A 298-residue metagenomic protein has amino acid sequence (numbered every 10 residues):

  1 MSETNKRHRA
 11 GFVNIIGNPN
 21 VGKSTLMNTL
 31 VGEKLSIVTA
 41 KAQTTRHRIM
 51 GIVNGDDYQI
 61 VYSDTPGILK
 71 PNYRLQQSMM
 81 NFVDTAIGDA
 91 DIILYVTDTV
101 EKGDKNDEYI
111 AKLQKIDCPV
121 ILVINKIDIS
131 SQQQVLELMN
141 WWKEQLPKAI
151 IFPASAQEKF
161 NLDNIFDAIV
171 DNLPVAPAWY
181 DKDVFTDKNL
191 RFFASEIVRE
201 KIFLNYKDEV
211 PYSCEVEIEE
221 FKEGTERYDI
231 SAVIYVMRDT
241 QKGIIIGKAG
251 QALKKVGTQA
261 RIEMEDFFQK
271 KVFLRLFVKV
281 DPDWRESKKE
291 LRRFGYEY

Functional and structural regions predicted by a protein language model:
M1-N81, T85-I87: Conserved G1/Walker A P-loop phosphate-binding module
G22, N161, A252: Conserved glycine(s) of the Walker
E33, I52-D56, A86, A90-I93 (+8 more regions): Conserved, well-folded catalytic cores of nucleic-acid-processing and energy-transducing macromolecular machines
T45, I68-K70, K102-G103, S130-S131 (+1 more regions): Catalytic P-loop NTPase motifs of RecA-like helicase/translocase cores
D57, N81-A149, K222-G224: Conserved C-terminal guanine-recognition region of P-loop GTPase G domains, centered on the G4
D64, N125, S155: Active-site glycine-centered loops adjacent to acidic/histidine catalytic or metal-binding residues that shape
P119, D128-T186: Canonical P-loop GTPase G-domain recognition
L190-Y298: P-loop NTP-binding site
